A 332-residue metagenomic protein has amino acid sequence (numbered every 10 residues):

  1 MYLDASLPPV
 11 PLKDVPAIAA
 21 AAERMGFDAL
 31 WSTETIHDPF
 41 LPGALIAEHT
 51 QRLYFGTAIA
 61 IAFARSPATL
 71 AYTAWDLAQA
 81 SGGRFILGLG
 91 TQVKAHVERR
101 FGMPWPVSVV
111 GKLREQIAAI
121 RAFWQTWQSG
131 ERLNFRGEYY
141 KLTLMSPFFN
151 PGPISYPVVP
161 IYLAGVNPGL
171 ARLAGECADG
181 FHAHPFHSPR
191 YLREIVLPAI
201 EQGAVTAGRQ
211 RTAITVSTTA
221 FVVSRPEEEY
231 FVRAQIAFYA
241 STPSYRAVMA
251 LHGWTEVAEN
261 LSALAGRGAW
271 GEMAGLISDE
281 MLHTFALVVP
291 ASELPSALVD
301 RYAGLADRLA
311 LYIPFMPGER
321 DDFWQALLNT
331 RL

Functional and structural regions predicted by a protein language model:
M1-L332: Active-site-adjacent structural elements that line small-molecule/cofactor binding pockets in enzymes
